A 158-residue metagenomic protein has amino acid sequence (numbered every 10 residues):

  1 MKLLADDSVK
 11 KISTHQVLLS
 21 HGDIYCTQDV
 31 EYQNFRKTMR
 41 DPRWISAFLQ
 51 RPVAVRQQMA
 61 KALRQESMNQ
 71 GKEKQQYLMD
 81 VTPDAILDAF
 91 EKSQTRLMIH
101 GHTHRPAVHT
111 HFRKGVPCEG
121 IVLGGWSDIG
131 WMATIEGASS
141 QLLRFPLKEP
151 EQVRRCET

Functional and structural regions predicted by a protein language model:
K2-A5, Q16-L18, D23, T27-F35 (+1 more regions): Conserved beta-sheet core of the metallophosphoesterase superfamily
D6-D7, Q75: Short, surface-exposed recognition loops or helix-turn segments adjacent to catalytic cores
V9-S13: Core beta-strand elements of the Rossmann-like FAD/NAD(P) dinucleotide-binding domain in flavoenzyme oxidoreductases
S20-V81: Active-site-proximal loop/helix segment associated with metal-binding centers of metalloenzymes
Q28-E31, E151-T158: A short, polar/proline- and glycine-enriched secondary-structure boundary/capping micro-motif
L78-D84, R154-E157: Short, highly charged low-complexity linear segments
L143-V153: Short, solvent-exposed aromatic-acidic interface loops
